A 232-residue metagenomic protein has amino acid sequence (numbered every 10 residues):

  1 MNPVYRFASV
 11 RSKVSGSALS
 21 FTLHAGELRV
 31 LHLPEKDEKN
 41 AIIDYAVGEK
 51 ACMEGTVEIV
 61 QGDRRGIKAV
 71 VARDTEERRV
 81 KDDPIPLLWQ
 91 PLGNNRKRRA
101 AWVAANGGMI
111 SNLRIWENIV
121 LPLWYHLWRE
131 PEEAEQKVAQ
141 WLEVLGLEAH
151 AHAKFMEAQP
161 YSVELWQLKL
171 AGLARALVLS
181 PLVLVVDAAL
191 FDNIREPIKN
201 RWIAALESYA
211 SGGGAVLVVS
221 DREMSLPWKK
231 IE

Functional and structural regions predicted by a protein language model:
V47-G48: Helix-to-loop junction immediately C-terminal to a conserved catalytic motif
D63-A101: ABC ATPase NBD coupling module
R99-G108, L113, A189: ABC ATPase nucleotide-binding domain signature
N106, N112-R129, E133, K137: Q-loop/switch helix immediately C-terminal to the Walker
E135-K154: Conserved ABC ATPase "signature" region
G172-A174: Hydrophobic anchor residue at the start of the ABC signature
D192-L226: Conserved catalytic loops of ABC-family nucleotide-binding domains
